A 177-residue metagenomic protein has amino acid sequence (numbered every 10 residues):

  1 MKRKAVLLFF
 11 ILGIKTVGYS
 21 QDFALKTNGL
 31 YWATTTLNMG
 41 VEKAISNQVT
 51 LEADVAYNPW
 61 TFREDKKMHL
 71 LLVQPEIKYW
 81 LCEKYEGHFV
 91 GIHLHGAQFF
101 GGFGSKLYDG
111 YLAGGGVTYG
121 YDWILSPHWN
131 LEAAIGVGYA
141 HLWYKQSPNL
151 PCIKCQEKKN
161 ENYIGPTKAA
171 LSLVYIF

Functional and structural regions predicted by a protein language model:
K15-S20: Sec/Tat signal peptide C-region and signal peptidase I cleavage site
Q21, A33-T35, K67-V73, D109-G115 (+1 more regions): Residues that define the transmembrane beta-barrel architecture of outer-membrane proteins
F23, Q48-L51, Y85-E86, H128-L131: Repeated loop/turn-to-beta-strand initiation elements of outer-membrane beta-barrel proteins
A24-M39, F62-H69, G104-S105: Solvent-exposed loop/turn segments connecting transmembrane beta-strands in outer-membrane beta-barrel proteins
L25-T27, V41, A53-V55, P75-I77 (+3 more regions): Membrane-embedded beta-strand positions of outer-membrane beta-barrel proteins
K43, Y79-L81, Y121-W123, H141 (+1 more regions): Residue-level signature of outer-membrane beta-barrel architecture
A56-L70, G96-L112, L142-N162: Flexible, solvent-exposed loop segments that connect beta-strands
I77-L81, Y163-F177: Outer-membrane beta-barrel "beta-signal"
